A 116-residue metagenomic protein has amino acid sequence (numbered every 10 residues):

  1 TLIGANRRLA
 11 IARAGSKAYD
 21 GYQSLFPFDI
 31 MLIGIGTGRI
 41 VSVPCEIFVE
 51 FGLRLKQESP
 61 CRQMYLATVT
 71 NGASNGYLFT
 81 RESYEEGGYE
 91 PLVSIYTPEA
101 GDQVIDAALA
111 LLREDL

Functional and structural regions predicted by a protein language model:
T1-L116: Non-catalytic substrate/cofactor recognition surfaces at enzyme active-site rims
